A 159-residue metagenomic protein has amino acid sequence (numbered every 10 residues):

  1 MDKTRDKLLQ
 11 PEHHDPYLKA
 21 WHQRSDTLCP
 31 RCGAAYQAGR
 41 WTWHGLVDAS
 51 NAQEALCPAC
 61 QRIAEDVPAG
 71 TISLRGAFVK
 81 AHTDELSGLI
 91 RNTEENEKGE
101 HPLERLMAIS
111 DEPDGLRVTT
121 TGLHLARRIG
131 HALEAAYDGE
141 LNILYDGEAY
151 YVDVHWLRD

Functional and structural regions predicted by a protein language model:
M1-E65: N-terminal cysteine/histidine-rich coordination modules
D2, D6, W21, L28 (+7 more regions): Long C-terminal interaction/binding lobes of large macromolecular proteins
W43-G45, A81, L116, R127 (+1 more regions): A broad, structure-centric signal for solvent-exposed, well-ordered loop/edge residues that line or flank functional
D66-E104, I109: Surface-exposed, low-hydrophobicity interaction/linker segments
T71, G115-R117: Short aromatic/hydrophobic contact patches that present stacked aromatics for nucleic-acid/ligand binding
L86, R128-I129: Hydrophobic side chains in well-ordered alpha-helices
T119-T121: Short hydrophobic/aromatic beta-strand micro-patches that form the beta-sheet surface supporting nucleotide- or nucleic
